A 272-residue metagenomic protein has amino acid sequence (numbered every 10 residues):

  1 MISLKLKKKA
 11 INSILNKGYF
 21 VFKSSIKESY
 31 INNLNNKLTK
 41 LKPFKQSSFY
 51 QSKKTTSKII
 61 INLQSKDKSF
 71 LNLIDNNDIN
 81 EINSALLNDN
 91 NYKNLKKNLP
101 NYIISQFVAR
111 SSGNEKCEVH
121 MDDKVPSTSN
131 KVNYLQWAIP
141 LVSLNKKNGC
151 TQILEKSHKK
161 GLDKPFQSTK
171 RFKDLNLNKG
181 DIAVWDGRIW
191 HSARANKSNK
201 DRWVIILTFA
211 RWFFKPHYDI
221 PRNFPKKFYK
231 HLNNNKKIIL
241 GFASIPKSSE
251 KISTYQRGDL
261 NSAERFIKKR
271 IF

Functional and structural regions predicted by a protein language model:
M1-N16, K23-V119, V125: Non-heme Fe(II)-dependent double-stranded beta-helix
V21-F22, I139, A183-W185: Short hydrophobic-aromatic micro-motifs
D89, D123-P126, V142, I189-A195: Short beta-turn/strand-loop junction motif enriched in small, turn-promoting residues
L99, E115, K131-N133, D181 (+1 more regions): Residue-level preference for beta-strand/loop junctions
S105-F107, W137-I139, I205-F209: A structural signal for short, well-ordered beta-strand segments
F107-R110, L144, R188-I189: Short Ser/Thr-interspersed hydrophobic loop/turn segments at strand-loop and sheet-helix junctions that line or gate
G113-L177, F214-F224: Catalytic core of non-heme Fe(II) oxygenases with the double-stranded beta-helix
K160-I189, R194-F272: Conserved double-stranded beta-helix
